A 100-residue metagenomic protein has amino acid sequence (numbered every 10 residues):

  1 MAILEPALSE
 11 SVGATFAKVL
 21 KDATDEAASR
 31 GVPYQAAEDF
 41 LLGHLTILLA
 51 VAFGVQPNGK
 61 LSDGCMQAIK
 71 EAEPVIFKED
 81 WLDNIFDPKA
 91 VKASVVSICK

Functional and structural regions predicted by a protein language model:
M1-A14: Conserved Rossmann-fold dehydrogenase catalytic segment
A14-K21: Short acidic alpha-helix initiation/capping motifs at coil-to-helix transition points, especially at protein N-termini
T24, A28-K100: NAD(P)-dependent Rossmann-like dehydrogenase/reductase catalytic/cofactor-binding core
